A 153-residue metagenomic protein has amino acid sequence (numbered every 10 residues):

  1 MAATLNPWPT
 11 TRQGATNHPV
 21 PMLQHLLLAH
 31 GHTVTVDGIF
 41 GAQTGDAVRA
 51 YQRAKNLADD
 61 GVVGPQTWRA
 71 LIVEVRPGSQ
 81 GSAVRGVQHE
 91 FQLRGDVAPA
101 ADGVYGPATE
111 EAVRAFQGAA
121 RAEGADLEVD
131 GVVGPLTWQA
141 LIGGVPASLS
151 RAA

Functional and structural regions predicted by a protein language model:
M1-A153: Cell-envelope/ECM-targeting effectors and their regulatory/trafficking segments
